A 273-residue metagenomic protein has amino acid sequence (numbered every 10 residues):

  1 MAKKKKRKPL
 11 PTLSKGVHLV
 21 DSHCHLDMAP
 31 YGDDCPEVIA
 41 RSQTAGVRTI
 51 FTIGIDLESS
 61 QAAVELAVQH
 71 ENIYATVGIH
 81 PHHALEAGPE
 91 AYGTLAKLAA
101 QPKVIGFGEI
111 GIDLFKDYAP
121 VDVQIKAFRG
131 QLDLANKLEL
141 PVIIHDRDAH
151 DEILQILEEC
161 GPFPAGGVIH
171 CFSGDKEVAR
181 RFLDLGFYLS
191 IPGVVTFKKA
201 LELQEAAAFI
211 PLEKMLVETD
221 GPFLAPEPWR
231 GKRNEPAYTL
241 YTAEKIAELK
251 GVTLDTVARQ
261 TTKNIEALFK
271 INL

Functional and structural regions predicted by a protein language model:
M1-L273: Mid-domain alpha/beta scaffold segments of enzyme catalytic cores
